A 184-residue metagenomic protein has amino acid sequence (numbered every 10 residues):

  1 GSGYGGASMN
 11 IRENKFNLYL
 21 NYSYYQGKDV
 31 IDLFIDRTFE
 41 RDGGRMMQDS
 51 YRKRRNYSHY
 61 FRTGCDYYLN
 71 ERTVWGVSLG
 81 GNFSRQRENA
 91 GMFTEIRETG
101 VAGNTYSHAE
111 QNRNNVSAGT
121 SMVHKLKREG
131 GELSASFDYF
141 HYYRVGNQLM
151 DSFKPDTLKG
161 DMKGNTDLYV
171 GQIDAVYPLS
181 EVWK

Functional and structural regions predicted by a protein language model:
G1-G91, A109-H141, I173-V182: Membrane-proximal, glycine/serine-rich, low-complexity loop/turn segments characteristic of large bacterial
I35-G43, M92-V101, L149-T157: Flexible, surface-exposed loop regions and adjacent strand-edge segments of Gram-negative outer-membrane beta-barrel
G44-Y51, V101-H108, P155-D161: Extracellular loop and loop/strand-boundary signature of outer-membrane beta-barrel proteins
R144, D161-Y169, I173: Outer-membrane beta-barrel porins/channels
